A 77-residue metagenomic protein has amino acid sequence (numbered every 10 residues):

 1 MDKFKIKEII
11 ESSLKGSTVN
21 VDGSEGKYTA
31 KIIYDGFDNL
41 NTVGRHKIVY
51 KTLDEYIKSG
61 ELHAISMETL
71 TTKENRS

Functional and structural regions predicted by a protein language model:
M1-S77: N-terminal, polar/charged subdomain of small-to-medium soluble alpha/beta proteins
